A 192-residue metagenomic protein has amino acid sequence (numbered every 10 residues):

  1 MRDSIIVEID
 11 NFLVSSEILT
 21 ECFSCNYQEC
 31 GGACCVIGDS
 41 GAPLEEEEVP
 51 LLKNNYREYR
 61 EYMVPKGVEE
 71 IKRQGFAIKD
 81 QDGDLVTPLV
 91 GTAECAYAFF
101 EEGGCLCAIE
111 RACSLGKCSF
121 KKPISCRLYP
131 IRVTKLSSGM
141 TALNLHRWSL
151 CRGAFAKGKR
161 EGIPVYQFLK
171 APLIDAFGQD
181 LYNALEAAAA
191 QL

Functional and structural regions predicted by a protein language model:
M1-L192: Short loop/turn segments that flank or connect secondary-structure elements
